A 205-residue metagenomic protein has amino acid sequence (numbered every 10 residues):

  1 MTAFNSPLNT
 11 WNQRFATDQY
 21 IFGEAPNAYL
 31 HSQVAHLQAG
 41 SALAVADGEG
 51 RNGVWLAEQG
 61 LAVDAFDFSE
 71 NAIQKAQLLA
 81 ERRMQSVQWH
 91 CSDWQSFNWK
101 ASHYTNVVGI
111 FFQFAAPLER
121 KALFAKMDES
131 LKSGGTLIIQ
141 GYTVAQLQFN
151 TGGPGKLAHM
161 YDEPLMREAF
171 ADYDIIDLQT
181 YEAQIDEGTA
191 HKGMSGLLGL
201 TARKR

Functional and structural regions predicted by a protein language model:
M1-L37: Conserved class I S-adenosyl-L-methionine
A39-G48: Conserved class I S-adenosyl-L-methionine
S69-N71: Conserved SAM/SAH-binding beta-strand->alpha-helix loop
R83-S96: Conserved SAM-binding strand-loop segment of SAM-dependent methyltransferases
Q95-N106: A short acidic, Gly/Pro-enriched loop at the edge of an enzyme's catalytic core that lines a small-molecule cofactor
F114-M127: A short, conserved alpha-helix within the catalytic core of class I
G134-Y142: Conserved beta-strand signature within the Rossmann-like core of class I S-adenosyl-L-methionine
A158-Q179: Short alpha-helix
